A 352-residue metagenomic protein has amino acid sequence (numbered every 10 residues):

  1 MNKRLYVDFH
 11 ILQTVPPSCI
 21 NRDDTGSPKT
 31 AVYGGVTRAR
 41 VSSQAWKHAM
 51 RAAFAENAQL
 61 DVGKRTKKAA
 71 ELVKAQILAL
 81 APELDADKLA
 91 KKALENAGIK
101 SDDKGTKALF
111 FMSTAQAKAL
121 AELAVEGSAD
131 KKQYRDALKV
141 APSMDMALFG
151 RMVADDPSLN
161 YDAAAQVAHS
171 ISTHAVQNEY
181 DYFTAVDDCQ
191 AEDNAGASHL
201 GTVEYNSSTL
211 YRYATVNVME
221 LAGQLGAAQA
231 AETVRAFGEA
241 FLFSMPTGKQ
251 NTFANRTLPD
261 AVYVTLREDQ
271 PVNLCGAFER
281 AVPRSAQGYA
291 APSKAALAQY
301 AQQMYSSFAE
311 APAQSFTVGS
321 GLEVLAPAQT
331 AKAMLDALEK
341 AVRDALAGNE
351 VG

Functional and structural regions predicted by a protein language model:
M1-R40, W46-G352: Basic polyanion-binding and macromolecular-assembly surfaces
